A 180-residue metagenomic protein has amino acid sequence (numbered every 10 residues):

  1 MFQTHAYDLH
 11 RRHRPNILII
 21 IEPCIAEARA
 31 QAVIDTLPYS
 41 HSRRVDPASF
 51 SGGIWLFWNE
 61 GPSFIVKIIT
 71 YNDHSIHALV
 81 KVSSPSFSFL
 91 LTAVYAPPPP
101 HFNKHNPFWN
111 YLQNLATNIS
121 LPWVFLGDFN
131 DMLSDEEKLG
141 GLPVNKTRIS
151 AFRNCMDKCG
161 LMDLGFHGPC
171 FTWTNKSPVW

Functional and structural regions predicted by a protein language model:
M1-W180: A shared catalytic/ligand-binding motif for oxyanion handling
